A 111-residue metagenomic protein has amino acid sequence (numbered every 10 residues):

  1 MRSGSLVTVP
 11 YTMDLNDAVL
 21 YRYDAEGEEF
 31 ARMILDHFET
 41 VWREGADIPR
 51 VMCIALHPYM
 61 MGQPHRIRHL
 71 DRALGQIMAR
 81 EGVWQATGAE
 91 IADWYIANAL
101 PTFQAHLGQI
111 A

Functional and structural regions predicted by a protein language model:
M1-I48, A99-Q104: Active-site-adjacent pocket scaffolds in enzyme catalytic domains
L35-A111: C-terminal domain-boundary segment and adjacent tail
